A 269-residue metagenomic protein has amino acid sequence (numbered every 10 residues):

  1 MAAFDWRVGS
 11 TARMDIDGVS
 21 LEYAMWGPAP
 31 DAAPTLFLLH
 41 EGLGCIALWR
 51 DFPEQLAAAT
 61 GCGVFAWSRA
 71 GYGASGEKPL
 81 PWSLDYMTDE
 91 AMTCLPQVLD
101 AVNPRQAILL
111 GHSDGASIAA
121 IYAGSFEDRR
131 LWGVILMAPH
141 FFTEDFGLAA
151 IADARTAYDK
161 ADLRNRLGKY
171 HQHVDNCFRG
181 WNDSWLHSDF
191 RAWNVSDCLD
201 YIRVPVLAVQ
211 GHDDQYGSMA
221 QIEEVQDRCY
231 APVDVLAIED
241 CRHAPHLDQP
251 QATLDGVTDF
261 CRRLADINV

Functional and structural regions predicted by a protein language model:
V19-E22, W26-E77: Conserved HGGG/HGGXW glycine-rich cap/lid loop of the alpha/beta-hydrolase fold
A66-A107: Active-site loop/oxyanion-hole signature of alpha/beta-hydrolase fold enzymes
R105-E144: Conserved hydrolase catalytic core segment
W181-C198: Active-site nucleophile elbow and catalytic-triad environment of alpha/beta-hydrolase enzymes
I202, A208-Q210: Short beta-strand/loop motif that positions the catalytic acidic residue of the alpha/beta-hydrolase fold
V204, S218-D227: Short alpha-helix in the alpha/beta-hydrolase fold that links the catalytic acid
D213-G217: Acidic catalytic loop of the alpha/beta-hydrolase fold
D234, E239-V269: Catalytic active-site module of serine/aspartate enzymes centered on a nucleophile-bearing elbow/loop
